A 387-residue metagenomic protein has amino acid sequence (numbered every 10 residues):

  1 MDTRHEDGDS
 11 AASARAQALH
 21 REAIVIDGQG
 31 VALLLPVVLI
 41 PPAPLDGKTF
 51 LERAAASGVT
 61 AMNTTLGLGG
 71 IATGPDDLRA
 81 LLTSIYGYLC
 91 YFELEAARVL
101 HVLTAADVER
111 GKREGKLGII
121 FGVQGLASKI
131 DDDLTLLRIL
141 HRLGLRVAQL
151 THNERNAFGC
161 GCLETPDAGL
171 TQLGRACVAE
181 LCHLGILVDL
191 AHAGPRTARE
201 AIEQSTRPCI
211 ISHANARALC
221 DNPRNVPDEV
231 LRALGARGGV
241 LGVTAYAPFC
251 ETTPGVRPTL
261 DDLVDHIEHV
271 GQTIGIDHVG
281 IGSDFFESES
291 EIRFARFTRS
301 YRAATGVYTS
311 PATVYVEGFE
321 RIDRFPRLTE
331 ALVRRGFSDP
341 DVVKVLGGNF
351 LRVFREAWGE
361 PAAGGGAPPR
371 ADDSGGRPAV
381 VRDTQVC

Functional and structural regions predicted by a protein language model:
M1-D167, D221-C387: N-terminal hydrophobic targeting/anchoring segments and the immediately downstream early-domain regions of hydrolases
A127-K129, I139-R224: Divalent metal-binding pocket/active-site signature
